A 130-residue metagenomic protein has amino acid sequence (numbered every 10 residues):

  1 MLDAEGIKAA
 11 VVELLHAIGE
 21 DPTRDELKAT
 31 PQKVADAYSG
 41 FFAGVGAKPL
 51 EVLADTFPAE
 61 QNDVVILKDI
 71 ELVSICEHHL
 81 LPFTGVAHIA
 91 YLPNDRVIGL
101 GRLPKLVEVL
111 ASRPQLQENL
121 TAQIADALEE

Functional and structural regions predicted by a protein language model:
M1-E130: A domain-level signal for the structural core that forms small-molecule/cofactor-binding pockets and catalytic centers
